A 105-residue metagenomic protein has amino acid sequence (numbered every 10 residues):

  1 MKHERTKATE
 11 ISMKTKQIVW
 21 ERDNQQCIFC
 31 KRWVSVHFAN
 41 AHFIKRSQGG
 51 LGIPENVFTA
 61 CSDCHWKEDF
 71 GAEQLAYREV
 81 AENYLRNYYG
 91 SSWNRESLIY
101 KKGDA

Functional and structural regions predicted by a protein language model:
M1-R5, S35-V36: Major-groove DNA-contacting interfaces characterized by cationic-aromatic clusters
H3-K7, S47-F58, W66-A105: Polybasic, low-complexity binding patches
E10-A39, C61-D63: Short cysteine-rich loop/turn motifs with clustered Cys
N40, I44-K45: Short basic/aromatic active-site micro-motif
